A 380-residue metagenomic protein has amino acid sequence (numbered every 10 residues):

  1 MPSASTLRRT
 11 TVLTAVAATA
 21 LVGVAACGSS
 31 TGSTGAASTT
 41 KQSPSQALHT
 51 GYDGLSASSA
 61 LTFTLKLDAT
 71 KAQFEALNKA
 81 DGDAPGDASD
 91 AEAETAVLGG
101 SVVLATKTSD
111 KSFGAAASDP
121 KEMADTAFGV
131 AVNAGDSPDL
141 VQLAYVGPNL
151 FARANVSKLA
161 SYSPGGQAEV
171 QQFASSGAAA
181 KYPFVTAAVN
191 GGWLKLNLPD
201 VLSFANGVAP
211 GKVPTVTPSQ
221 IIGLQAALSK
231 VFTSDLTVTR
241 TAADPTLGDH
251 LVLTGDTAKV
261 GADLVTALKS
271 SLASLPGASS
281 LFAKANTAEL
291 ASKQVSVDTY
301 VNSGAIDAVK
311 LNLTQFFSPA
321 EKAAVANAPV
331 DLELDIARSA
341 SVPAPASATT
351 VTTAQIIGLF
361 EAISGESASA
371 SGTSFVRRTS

Functional and structural regions predicted by a protein language model:
M1-T14: Bacterial N-terminal signal peptides that target proteins for export
V22-A26: C-terminal motif of bacterial Sec signal peptides marking the signal peptidase cleavage site
G28-S380: Subset-of-secretome marker
